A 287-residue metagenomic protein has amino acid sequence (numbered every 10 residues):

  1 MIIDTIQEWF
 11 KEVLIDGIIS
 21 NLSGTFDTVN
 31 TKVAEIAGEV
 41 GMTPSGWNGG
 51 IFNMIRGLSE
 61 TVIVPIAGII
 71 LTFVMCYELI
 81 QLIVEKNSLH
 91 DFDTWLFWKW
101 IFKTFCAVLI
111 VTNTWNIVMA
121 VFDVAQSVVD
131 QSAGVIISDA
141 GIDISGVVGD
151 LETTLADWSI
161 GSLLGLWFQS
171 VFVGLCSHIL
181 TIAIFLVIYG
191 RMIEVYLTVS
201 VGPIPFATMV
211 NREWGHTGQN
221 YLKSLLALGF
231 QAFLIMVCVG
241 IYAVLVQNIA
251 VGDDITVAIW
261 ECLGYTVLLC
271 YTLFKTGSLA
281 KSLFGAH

Functional and structural regions predicted by a protein language model:
M1-I70: Binding/recognition "hotspot" determinant
I2, Q7-I18, F92-I110, T114 (+1 more regions): Alpha-helical transmembrane segments and their helix-start/interface "positive-inside/aromatic belt" motifs in integral
L14, I18, L22, V29 (+2 more regions): Non-cytosolic segments of integral membrane proteins
I55-V64, W98-F102, A156, I160 (+2 more regions): Alpha-helical membrane-interface segments at transmembrane helix boundaries
G68, T72-V84, I235-A250: Juxtamembrane "helix exit" motif at the C-terminal ends of alpha-helical transmembrane segments in multi-pass membrane
I70-V108, V201-G215: Hydrophobic transmembrane alpha-helix segments characteristic of membrane transport and insertion machinery
F206-K223, A250-G252, S282-L283: Alpha-helical transmembrane segments
S224-M236: Alpha-helical transmembrane segments of multi-pass membrane proteins
